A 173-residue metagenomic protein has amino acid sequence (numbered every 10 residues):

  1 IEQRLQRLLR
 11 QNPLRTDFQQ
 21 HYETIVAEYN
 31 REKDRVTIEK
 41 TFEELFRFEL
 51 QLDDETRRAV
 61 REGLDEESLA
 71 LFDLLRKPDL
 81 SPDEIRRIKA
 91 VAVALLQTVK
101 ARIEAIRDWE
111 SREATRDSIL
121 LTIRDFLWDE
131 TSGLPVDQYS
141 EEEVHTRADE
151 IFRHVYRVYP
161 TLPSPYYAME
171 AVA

Functional and structural regions predicted by a protein language model:
I1-A173: Catalytic cores and motor modules of nucleic-acid processing enzymes
